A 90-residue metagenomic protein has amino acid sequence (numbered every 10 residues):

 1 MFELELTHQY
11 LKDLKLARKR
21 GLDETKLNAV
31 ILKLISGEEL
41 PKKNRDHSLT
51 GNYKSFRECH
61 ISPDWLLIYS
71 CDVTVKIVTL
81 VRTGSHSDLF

Functional and structural regions predicted by a protein language model:
M1-P63, D72-T79, S87-F90: Basic, Lys/Arg-enriched alpha-helical interface segments
Y69: Acidic, metal-associated active-site segment
G84: Residues forming the ATP-binding cleft of Hanks-type serine/threonine protein kinase domains
